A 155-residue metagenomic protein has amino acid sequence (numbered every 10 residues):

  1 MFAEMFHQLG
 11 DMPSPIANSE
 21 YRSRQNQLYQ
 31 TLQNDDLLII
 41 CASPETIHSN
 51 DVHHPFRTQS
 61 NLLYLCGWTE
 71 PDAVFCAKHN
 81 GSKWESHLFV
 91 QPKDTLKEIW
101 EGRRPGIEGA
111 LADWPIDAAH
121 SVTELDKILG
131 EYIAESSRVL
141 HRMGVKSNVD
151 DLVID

Functional and structural regions predicted by a protein language model:
M1-D155: A composition/biophysics-driven feature that prefers long, compositionally simple stretches
